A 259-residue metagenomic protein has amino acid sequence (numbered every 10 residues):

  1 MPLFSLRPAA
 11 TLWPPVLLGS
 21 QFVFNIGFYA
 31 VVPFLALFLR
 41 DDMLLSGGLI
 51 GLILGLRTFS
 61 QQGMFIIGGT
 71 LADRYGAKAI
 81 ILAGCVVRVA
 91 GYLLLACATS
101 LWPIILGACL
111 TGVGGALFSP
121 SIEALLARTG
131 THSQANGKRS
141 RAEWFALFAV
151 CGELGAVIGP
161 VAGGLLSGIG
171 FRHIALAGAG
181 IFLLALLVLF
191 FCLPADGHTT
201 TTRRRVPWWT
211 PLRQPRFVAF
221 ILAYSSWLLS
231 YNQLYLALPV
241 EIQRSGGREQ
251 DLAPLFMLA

Functional and structural regions predicted by a protein language model:
M1-T11, P194-L222: Juxtamembrane intracellular "pre-TM" segments in multi-pass secondary transporters
P8-T58, V218-A253, M257: Helix-loop boundary and gating motifs at the non-cytosolic
S20, G91, W102-L110: Paired small-residue
L44, G76, C97-W102: Helix-breaking motifs and short loop linkers at transmembrane-helix boundaries and internal kinks in secondary membrane
T58-I66, A156-V157: Residue-level signature of mid-helix packing/kink "hotspots" within the transmembrane helices of 12-pass Major
A79-L94: Structural signature of the two symmetry-related core transmembrane helices
G107-G152: Cytoplasmic helix-loop-helix junction between adjacent transmembrane helices in 12-TM secondary transporters
G180-H198: C-terminal membrane-cytosol helix-exit motif in multi-pass small-molecule transporters
